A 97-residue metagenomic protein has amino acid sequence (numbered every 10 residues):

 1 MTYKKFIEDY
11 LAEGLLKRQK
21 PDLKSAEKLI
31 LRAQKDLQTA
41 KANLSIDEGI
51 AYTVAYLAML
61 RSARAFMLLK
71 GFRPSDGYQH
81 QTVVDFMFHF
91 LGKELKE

Functional and structural regions predicted by a protein language model:
M1-E97: Terminal alpha-helical segments
